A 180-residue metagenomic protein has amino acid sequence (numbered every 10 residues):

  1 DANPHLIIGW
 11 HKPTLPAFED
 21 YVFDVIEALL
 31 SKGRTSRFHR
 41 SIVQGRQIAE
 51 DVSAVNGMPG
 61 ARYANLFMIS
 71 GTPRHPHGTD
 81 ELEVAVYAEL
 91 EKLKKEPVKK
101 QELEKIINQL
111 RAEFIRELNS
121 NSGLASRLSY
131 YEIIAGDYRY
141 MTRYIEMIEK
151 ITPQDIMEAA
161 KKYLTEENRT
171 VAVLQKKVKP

Functional and structural regions predicted by a protein language model:
D1-R37: His/Glu-based metal-binding/catalytic segments typifying zinc-dependent metallopeptidases
P4-P13, V43-E149, N168-K176: M16 family metallopeptidases and their MPP-like homologs
V25, V55, Y144, E158-A160: Short beta-alpha junctions and helix-cap segments that line functional grooves
A28, A88-K92, E158, K162: A generic structural signal for well-ordered alpha-helical segments enriched in polar/charged residues
K150-P180: In a subset of proteins, long, contiguous C-terminal domains/tails are tracked
